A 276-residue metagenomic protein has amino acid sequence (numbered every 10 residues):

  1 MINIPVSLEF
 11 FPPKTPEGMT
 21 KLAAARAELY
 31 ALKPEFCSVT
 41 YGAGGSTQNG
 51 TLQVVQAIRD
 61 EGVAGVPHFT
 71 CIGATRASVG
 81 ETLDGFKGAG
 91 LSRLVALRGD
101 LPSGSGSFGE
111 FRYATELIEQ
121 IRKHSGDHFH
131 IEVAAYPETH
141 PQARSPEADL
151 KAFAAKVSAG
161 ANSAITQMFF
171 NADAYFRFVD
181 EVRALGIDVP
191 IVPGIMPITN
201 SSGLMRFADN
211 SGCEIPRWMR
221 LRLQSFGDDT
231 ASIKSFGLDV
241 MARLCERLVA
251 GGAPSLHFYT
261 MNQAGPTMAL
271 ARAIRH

Functional and structural regions predicted by a protein language model:
I2-P5, K33-F36, E61-G65, G90-S92 (+4 more regions): Short, well-ordered coil/turn segments that N-cap beta-strands
P5-K21, A43, G65-A77, H130-A148 (+1 more regions): Active-site mouth loops of central-metabolism enzymes
E9, C37, F86, K156 (+3 more regions): Conserved, mostly hydrophobic/aromatic
P16-L29, T51, R76-D84, R144-A155 (+1 more regions): Short, acidic/polar
E17, G109-Y136, L185-L238, R243 (+1 more regions): Active-site pocket-lining/capping segments in soluble small-molecule metabolic enzymes
E17-M19, G45-A57, T75-T82, D100-I121 (+3 more regions): Active-site-adjacent beta->alpha loops and helix N-cap segments on the catalytic face of soluble alpha/beta enzymes
A27-T40, S158: Catalytic domains of carbohydrate-active enzymes, especially glycoside hydrolases
F36-T47, F69-C71, V95-L97, N162-N171 (+2 more regions): Catalytic beta/alpha-barrel core
